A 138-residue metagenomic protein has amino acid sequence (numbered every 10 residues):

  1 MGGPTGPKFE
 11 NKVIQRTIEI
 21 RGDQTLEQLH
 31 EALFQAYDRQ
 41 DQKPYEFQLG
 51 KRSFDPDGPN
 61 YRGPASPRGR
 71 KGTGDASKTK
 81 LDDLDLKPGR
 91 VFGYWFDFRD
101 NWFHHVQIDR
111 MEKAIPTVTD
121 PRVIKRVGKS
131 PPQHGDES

Functional and structural regions predicted by a protein language model:
M1-S138: Short linear regulatory motifs enriched in tryptophan with gly/pro/ser
